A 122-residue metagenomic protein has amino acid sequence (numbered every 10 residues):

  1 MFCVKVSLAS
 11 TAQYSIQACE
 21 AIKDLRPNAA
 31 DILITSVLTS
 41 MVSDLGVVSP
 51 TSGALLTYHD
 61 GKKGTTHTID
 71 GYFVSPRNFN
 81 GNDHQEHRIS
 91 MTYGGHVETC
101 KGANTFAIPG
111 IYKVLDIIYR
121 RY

Functional and structural regions predicted by a protein language model:
M1-Y122: Noncatalytic scaffold domains of N-terminal-nucleophile
